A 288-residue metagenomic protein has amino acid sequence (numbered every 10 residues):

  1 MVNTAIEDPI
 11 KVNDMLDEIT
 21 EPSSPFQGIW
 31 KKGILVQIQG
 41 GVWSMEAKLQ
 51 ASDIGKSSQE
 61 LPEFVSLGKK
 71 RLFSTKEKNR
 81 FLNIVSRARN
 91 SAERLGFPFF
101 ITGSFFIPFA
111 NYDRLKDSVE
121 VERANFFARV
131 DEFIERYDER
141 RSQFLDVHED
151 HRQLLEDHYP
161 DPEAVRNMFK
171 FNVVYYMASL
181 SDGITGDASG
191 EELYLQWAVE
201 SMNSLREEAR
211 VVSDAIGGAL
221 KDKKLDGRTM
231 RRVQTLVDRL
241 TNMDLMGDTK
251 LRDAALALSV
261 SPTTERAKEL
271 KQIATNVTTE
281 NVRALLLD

Functional and structural regions predicted by a protein language model:
M1-E163: Leu/Val/Ala/Ile-rich N-terminal alpha-helices, chiefly Sec-type signal peptides and the beginnings
E77-I101, A164-F169, E200-E207, V211 (+2 more regions): Amphipathic, heptad-repeat alpha-helices with coiled-coil/zipper character that mediate oligomerization and scaffolding
V119-F126, V130, I134-Y137, R141 (+7 more regions): Short amphipathic alpha-helical coiled-coil/interface segments
F126, F133, Y137-R140, F144 (+10 more regions): Short secondary-structure junctions and interdomain/linker hinges
P162-G186: Acidic, low-complexity proline/glycine-rich segments
G183-K221: Extended amphipathic alpha-helical interaction segments
K224-D288: C-terminal structured domains
